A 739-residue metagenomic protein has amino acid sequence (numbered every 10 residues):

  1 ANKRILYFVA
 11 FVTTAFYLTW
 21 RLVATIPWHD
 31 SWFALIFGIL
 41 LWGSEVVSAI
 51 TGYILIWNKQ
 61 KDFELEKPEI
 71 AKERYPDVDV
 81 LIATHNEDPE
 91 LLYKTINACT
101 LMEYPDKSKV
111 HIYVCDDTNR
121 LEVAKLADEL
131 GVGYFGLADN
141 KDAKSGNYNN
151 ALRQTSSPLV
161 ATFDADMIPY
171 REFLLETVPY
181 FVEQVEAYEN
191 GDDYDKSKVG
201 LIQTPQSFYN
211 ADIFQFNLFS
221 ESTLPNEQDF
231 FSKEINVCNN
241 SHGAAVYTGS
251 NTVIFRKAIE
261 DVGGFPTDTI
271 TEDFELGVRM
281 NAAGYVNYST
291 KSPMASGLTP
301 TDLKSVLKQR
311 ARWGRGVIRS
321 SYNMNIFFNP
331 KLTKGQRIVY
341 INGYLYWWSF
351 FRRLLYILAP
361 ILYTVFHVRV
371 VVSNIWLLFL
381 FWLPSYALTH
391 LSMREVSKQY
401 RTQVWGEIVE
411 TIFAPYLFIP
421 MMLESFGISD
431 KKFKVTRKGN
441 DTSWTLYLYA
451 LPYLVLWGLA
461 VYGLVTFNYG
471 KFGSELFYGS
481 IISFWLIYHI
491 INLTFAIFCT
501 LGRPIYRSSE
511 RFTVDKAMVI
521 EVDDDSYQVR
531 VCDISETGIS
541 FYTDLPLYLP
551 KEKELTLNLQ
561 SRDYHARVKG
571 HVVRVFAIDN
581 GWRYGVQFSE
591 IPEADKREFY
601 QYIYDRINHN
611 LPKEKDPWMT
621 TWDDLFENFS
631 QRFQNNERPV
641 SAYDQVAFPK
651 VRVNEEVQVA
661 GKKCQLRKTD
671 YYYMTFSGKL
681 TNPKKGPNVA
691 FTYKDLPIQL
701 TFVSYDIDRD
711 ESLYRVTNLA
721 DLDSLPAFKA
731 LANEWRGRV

Functional and structural regions predicted by a protein language model:
A1-R74, A127, F350, F472-G473 (+2 more regions): N-terminal membrane-anchoring/stem segments of glycan-assembly enzymes
A1-Y7, T25-I36, W57-E69, H242 (+1 more regions): Basic/Trp-rich segment in TM-proximal cytosolic loops or flexible interdomain/linker regions
N58, F135-S157, R171-I270, N281-A282 (+1 more regions): Long helical/loop segments within the catalytic core of UDP-sugar-dependent glycosyltransferases, especially the large
D77-D79, H111, E275: Cell-envelope/extracellular polymer assembly enzymes that use nucleotide-activated donors
N97-K109: Short, acidic, metal-binding catalytic loop of nucleotide-sugar glycosyltransferases
V160: Short aromatic/hydrophobic "clamp" motif used to bind/position activated sugar donors
D164-I168: The conserved acidic donor/metal-binding loop of glycosyltransferases
T442-V739: Structured alpha-helical
